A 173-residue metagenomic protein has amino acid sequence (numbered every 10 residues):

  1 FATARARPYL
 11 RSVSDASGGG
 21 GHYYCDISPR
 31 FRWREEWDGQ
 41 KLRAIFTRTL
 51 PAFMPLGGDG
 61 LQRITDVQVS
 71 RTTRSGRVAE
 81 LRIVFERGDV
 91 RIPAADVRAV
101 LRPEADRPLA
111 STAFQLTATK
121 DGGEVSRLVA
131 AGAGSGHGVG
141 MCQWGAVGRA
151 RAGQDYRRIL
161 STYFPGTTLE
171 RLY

Functional and structural regions predicted by a protein language model:
F1-Y173: Conserved, single-site charged/polar hotspot
